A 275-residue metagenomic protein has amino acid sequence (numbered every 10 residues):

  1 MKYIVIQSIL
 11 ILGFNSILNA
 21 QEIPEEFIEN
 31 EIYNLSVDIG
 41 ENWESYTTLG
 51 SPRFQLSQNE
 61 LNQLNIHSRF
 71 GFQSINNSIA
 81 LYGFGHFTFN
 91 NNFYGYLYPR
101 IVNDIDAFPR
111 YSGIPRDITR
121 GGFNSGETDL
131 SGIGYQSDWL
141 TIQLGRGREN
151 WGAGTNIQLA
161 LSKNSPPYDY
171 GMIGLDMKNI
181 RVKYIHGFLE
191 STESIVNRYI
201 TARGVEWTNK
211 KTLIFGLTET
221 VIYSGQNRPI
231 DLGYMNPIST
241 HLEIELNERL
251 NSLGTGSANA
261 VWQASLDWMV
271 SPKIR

Functional and structural regions predicted by a protein language model:
L18-I75, H86-F89: N-terminal periplasmic/intermembrane-space "pro-region" immediately following the signal or transit peptide
E31-V37, E41-S45, E60-I66, N91-L97 (+6 more regions): Outer-envelope beta-barrel architecture signal
L35-F54, F70-F72, L97-I101, I142-R148 (+2 more regions): Transmembrane beta-barrel strands of outer-membrane/channel proteins
R69-G71, I114-T119, T155-L159, L189-T192 (+1 more regions): Extracellular loop and loop/strand-boundary signature of outer-membrane beta-barrel proteins
I75-L81, N124-D129, Q136, N164-D169 (+3 more regions): Residues that define the transmembrane beta-barrel architecture of outer-membrane proteins
I75-N77, G95-S131, A153-Q158: Surface-exposed loop and membrane-interface regions of Gram-negative outer-membrane beta-barrel proteins
W139, N150, Y170-R275: Signature for the C-terminal beta-barrel architecture of outer-membrane proteins
